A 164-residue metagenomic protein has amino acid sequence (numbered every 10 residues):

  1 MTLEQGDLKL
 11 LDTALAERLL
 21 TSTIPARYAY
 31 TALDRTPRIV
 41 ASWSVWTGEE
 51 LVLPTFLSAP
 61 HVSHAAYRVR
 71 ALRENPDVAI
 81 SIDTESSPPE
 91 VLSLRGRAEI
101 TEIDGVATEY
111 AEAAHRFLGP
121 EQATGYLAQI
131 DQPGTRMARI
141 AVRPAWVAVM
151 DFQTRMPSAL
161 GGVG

Functional and structural regions predicted by a protein language model:
M1-L10, S63, E85-G164: Charged, gly/pro-rich active-site loop segments
T2-S42: An N-terminal domain-cap segment
S22-T23, E74-P76, A145: Structured helix-beta-strand junction loops
R27-Y28, V78-I82, Y126-L127: A short linear hydrophobic-aromatic micro-motif
A41-S44, G96: Hydrophobic/aromatic beta-strand elements that line small-molecule binding cavities or substrate pockets in beta-rich
V45-S86: A short mixed-secondary-structure module that forms the rim of ligand-binding clefts
